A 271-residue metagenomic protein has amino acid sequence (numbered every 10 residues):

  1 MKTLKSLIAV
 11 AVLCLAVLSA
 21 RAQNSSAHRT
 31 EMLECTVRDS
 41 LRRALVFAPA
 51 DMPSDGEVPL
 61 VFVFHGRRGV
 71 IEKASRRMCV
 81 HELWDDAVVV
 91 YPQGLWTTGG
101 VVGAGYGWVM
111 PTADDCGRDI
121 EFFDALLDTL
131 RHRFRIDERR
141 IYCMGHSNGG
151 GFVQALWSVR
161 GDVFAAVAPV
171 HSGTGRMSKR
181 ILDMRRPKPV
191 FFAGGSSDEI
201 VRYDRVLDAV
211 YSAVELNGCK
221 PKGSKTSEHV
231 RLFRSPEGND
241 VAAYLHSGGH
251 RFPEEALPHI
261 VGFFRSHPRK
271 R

Functional and structural regions predicted by a protein language model:
M1-S6: Positively charged n-region of N-terminal signal peptides that target proteins for export
L7-R21: Hydrophobic h-region of N-terminal signal peptides that target proteins for export in Gram-negative bacteria
A20-L60, E72-K73, M78, A87 (+9 more regions): A domain-start/cap signature at the N-terminus of enzymes
M52-V102, R176-M177, E199-Y203: Short substrate-entry loop that stabilizes the transition state in hydrolases
Q93-R118: Cap/lid segment of the alpha/beta-hydrolase catalytic domain
R135-S147: Alpha/beta-hydrolase fold nucleophile elbow
A165-D240, Y244-R251: The feature captures the conserved acid-bearing segment of alpha/beta-hydrolase catalytic domains
